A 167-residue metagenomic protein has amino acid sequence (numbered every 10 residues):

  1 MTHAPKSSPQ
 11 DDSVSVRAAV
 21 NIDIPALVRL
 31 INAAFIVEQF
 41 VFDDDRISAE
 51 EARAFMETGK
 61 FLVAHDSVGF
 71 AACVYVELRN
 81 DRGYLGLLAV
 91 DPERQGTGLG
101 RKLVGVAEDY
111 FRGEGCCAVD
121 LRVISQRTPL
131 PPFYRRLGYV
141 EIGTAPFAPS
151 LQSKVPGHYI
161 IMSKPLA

Functional and structural regions predicted by a protein language model:
T2-S7, S153-A167: Terminal substrate-recognition subdomain of acyl/acetyltransferases
H3, P9, N21-I24, V28-E93 (+4 more regions): Acetyl-CoA-dependent GNAT
D43, I47, G98, S125 (+2 more regions): Residues at secondary-structure transition points
N80-R82, A118, Y159: A generic structural signal for beta-strand entry/edge sites
D91-G105, E114, S125-P132, R136: Conserved glycine-rich acetyl-CoA-binding loop
F111-V123: Conserved GNAT acetyl-CoA-binding A-motif
D120-I124, P131, R135, V140-G157: Conserved catalytic-core motifs of GNAT/GCN5-like acyltransferases
